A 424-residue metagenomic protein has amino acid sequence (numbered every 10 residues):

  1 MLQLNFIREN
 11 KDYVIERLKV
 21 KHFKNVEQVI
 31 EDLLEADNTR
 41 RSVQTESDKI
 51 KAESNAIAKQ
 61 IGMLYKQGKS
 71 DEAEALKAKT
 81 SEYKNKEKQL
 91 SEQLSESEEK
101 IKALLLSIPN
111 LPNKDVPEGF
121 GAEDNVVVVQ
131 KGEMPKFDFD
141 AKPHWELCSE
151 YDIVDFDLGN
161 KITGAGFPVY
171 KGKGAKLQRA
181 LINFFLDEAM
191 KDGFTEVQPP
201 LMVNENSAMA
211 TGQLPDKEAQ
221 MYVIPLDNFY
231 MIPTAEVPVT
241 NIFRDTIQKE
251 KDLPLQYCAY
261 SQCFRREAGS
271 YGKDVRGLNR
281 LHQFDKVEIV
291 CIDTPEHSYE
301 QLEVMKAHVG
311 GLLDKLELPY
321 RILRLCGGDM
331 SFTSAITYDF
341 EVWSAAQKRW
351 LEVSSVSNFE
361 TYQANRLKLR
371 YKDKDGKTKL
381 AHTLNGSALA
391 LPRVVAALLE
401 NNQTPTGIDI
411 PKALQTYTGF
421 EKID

Functional and structural regions predicted by a protein language model:
M1-P135, S149, I153, D157: N-terminal alpha-helical targeting/anchoring segments
E27, Q130-D424: TRNA-recognition modules of translation machinery and tRNA-sensing kinases, especially anticodon-binding
